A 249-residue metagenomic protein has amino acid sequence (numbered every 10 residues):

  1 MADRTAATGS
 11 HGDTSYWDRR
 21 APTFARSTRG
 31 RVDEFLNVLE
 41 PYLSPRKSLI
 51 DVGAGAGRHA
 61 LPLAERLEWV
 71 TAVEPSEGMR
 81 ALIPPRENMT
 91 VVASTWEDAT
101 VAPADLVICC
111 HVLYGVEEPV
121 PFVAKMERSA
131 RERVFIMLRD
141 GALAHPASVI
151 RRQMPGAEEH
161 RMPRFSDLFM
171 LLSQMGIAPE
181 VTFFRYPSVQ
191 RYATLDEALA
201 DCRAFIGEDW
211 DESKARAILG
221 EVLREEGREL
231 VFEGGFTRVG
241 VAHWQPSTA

Functional and structural regions predicted by a protein language model:
M1-S44: Conserved class I S-adenosyl-L-methionine
I50, A56-D98: Class I SAM-dependent methyltransferase SAM/SAH-binding core
T100-L106: A short acidic, Gly/Pro-enriched loop at the edge of an enzyme's catalytic core that lines a small-molecule cofactor
L106-P119: A short SAM/SAH-binding and catalytic strip from SAM-dependent methyltransferases
V120-F135: A short glycine-rich, Lys/Arg-flanked "PGG" loop and its adjoining helix->strand segment in the class I
R133-H160: Conserved class I S-adenosyl-L-methionine
R161-G176, V181: Short alpha-helix
A178-A249: Conserved Class I S-adenosyl-L-methionine
